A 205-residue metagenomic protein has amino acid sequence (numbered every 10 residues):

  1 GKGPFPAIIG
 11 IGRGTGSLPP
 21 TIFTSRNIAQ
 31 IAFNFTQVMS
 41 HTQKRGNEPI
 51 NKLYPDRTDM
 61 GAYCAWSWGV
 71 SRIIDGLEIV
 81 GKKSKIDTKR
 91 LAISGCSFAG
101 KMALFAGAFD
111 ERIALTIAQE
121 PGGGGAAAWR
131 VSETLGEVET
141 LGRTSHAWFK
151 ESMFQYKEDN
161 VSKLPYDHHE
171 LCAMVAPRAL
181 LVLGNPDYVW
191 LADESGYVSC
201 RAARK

Functional and structural regions predicted by a protein language model:
F5-T88, G122-V131: Cap/lid segment of the alpha/beta-hydrolase catalytic domain
K82, A118-L171, A192-K205: Mobile cap/lid helix-loop segments that gate and shape the active-site cleft of serine hydrolases
K85-S97: Alpha/beta-hydrolase fold nucleophile elbow
S94, Q119-E120, L183: Alpha/beta-hydrolase-fold catalytic nucleophile elbow
G95-F105: Glycine-rich nucleophile elbow surrounding the catalytic serine of serine-hydrolase chemistry
A108-A114: Conserved hydrolase catalytic core segment
A176-E194: Conserved strand-to-loop "acid loop" that flanks and positions the catalytic carboxylate
